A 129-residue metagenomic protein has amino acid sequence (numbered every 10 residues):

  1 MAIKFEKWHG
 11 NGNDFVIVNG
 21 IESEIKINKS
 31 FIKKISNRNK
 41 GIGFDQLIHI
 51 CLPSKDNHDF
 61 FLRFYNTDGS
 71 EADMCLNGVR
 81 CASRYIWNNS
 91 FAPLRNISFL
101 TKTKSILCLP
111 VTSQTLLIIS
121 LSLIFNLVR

Functional and structural regions predicted by a protein language model:
M1-T112: A glycine-rich beta-to-alpha transition motif near the start of alpha/beta enzyme domains, typified by
L109-R129: N-terminal low-complexity segments that are often proline-rich with Ser/Thr-Pro
